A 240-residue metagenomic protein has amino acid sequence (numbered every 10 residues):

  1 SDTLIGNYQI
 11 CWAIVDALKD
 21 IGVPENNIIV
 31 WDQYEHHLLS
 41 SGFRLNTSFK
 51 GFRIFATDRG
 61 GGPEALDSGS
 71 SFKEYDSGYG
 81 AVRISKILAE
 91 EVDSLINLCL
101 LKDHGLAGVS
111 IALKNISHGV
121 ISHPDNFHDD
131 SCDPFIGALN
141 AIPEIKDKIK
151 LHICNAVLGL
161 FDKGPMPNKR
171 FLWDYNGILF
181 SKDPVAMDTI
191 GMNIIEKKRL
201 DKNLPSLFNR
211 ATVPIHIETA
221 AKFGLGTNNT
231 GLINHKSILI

Functional and structural regions predicted by a protein language model:
S1-I240: N-terminal and secondary-structure boundary signal
